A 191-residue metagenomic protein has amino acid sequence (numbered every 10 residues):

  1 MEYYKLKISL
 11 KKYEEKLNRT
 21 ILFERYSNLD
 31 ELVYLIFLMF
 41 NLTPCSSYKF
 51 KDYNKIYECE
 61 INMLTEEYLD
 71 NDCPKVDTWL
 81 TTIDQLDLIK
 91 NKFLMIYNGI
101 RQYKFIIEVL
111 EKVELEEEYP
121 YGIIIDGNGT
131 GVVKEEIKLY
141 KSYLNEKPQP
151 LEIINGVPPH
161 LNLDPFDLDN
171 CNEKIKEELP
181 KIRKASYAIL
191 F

Functional and structural regions predicted by a protein language model:
M1-F191: Short linear regulatory motifs enriched in tryptophan with gly/pro/ser
